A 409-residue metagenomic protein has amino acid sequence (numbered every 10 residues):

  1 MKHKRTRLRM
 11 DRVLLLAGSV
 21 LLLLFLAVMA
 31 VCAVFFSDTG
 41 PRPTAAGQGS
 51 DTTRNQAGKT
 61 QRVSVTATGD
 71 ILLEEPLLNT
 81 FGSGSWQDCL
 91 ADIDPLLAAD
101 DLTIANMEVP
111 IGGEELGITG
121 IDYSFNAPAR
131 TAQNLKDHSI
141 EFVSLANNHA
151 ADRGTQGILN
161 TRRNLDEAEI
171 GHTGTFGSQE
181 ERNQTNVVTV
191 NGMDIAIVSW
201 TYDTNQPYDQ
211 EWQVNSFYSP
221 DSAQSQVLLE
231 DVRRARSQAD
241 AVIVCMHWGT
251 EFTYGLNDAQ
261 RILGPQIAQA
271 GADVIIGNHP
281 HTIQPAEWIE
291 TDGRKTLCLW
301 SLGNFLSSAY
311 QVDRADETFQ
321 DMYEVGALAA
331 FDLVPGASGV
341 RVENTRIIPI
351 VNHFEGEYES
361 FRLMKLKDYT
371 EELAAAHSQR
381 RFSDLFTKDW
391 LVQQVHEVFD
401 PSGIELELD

Functional and structural regions predicted by a protein language model:
K2, M10-D409: Acidic, metal/ion-coordinating pockets
